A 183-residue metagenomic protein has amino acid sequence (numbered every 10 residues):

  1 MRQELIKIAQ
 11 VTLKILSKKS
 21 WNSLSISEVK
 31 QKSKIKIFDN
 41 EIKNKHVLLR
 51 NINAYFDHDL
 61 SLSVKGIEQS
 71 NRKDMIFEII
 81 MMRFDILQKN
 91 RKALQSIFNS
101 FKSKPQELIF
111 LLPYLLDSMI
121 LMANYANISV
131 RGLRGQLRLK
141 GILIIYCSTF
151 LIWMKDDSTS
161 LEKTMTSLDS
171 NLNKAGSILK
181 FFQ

Functional and structural regions predicted by a protein language model:
Q3-V11: N-terminal positioning helix adjacent to the helix-turn-helix/winged-helix DNA-binding module
K7, I15-N51: Helix-turn-helix
K32, Q69-M75, I79, Y125 (+1 more regions): Amphipathic alpha-helical hairpins
I52-I76, Q95-F98: Amphipathic alpha-helical linker/stalk segments
D74-F98, L108-Y114, I120: Helical hydrophobic small-molecule/effector-binding pocket
Q106-I128, Q136-C147: Amphipathic alpha-helical packing segments from all-alpha helical-bundle domains
N124, K155-Q183: C-terminal peripheral helix-coil segments that are non-catalytic and often amphipathic
R134-M154, S167-K174: Hydrophobic alpha-helical segments that form the core of small-molecule binding pockets and/or dimer interfaces
